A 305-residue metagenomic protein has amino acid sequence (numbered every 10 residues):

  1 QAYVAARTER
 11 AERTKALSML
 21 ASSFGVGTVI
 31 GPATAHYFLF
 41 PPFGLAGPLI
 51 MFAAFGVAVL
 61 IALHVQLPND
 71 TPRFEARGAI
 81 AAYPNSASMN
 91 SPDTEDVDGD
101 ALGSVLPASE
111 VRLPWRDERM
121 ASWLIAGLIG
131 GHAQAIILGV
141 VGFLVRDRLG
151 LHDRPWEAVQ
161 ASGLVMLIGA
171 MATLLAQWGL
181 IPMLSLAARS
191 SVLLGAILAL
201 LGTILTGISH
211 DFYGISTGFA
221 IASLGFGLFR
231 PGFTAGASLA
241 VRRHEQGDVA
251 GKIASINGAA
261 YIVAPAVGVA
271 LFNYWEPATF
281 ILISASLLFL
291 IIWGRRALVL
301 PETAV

Functional and structural regions predicted by a protein language model:
Q1-F24: Cytoplasmic helix-loop-helix junction between adjacent transmembrane helices in 12-TM secondary transporters
Q1-T8, L228-V241: Intracellular juxtamembrane helix-capping segments at the cytosolic ends of symmetry-related transmembrane helices
L17-P32, I256-A264: Glycine-rich segments within core transmembrane alpha-helices of 12-TM secondary carriers
G47-H64, T279-R295: Symmetry-related core transmembrane helices of the 12-TM Major Facilitator Superfamily/SLC fold
D70-L124: Juxtamembrane intracellular "pre-TM" segments in multi-pass secondary transporters
L151-A170: Loop-to-transmembrane helix entry
L175-A188: Helix-to-loop junctions at the C-terminal end of transmembrane segments in multipass secondary transporters
S190-I204: Structural signature of the two symmetry-related core transmembrane helices
